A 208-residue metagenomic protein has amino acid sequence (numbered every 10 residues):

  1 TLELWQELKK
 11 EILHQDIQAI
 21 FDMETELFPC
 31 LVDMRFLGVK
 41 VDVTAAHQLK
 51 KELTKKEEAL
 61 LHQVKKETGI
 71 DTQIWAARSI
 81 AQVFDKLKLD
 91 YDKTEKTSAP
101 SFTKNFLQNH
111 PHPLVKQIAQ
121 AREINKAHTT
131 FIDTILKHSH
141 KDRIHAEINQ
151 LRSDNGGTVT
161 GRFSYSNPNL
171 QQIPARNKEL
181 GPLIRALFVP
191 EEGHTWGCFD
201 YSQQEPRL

Functional and structural regions predicted by a protein language model:
L2-L183, V189, G193-T195, S202-P206: Conserved "right-hand" nucleotidyltransferase catalytic core of DNA-directed polymerases
